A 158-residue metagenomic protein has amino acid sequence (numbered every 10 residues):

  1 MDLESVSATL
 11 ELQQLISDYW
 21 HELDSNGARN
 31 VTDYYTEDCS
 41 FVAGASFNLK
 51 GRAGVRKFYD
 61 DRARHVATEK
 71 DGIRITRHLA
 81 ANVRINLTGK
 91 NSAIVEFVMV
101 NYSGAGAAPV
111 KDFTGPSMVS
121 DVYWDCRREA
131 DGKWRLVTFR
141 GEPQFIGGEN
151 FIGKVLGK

Functional and structural regions predicted by a protein language model:
M1-S25, R29, D33-E37: Short, low-complexity N-terminal intrinsically disordered segments enriched in polar/charged residues
E11, R77, S117-M118: Short, glycine/acidic-rich beta->alpha junctions
A28-Y102: A solvent-exposed, acidic/Ser-Thr-rich amphipathic alpha-helical stretch
V42-G44, R84, P116, S120 (+1 more regions): Extended, composition-driven regions rather than compact fold-specific motifs
G89, T114-G115: Carbohydrate-active catalytic/glycan-binding domains of CAZyme proteins, especially the secreted or lumenal ectodomains
S92-E96, S117-K154: Short beta-strand edge/turn micro-motifs at domain boundaries
N101-A105, C126-R128: Beta-strand elements of well-folded, non-transmembrane domains
V110-K111: Extracellular loop and loop/strand-boundary signature of outer-membrane beta-barrel proteins
